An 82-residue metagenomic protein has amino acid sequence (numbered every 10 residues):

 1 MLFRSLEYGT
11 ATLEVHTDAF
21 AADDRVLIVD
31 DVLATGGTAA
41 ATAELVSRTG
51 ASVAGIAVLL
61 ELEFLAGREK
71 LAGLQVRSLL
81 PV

Functional and structural regions predicted by a protein language model:
M1-L2: Short, small-residue-biased leader/transition segments that mark boundaries at the very start of proteins
L6-E14: Short gly/ser/thr-rich secondary-structure transition/capping motifs
D18-F20: Glycine-rich helix-loop-beta junction characteristic of Rossmann-like nucleotide cofactor-binding loops
V26-L27: Conserved beta-strand elements of the Class I
D31, G36: Conserved G/P- and acidic residue-centered "switch" motifs that form tight phosphate/ATP-binding loops in soluble
A40-V82: PRPP-dependent phosphoribosyltransferase catalytic core
